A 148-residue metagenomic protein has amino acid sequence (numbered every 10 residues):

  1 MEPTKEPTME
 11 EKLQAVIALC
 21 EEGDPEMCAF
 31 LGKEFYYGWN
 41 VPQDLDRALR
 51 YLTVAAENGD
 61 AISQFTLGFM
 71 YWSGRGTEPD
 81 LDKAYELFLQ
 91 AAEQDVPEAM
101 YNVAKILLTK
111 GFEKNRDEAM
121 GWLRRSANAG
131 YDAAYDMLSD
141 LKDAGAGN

Functional and structural regions predicted by a protein language model:
E10-L13, I17, P25-K33, T53 (+3 more regions): Alpha-helical tetratricopeptide repeat
E22-P25, Y37-W39, E57-D60, S73-R75 (+6 more regions): Short helix-capping/linker turns of helical repeat alpha-solenoids
A29-F30, F65-T66, L81, E98-N102 (+2 more regions): Alpha-solenoid helical repeat scaffolds
F30-Y37, T66-S73, N102-T109, D140-A144: Hydrophobic face of amphipathic alpha-helices that form TPR/SEL1-like repeat modules and related alpha-solenoid
R125-N148: Terminal, low-structured helical/coil segments at or just beyond the last alpha-helical repeat
